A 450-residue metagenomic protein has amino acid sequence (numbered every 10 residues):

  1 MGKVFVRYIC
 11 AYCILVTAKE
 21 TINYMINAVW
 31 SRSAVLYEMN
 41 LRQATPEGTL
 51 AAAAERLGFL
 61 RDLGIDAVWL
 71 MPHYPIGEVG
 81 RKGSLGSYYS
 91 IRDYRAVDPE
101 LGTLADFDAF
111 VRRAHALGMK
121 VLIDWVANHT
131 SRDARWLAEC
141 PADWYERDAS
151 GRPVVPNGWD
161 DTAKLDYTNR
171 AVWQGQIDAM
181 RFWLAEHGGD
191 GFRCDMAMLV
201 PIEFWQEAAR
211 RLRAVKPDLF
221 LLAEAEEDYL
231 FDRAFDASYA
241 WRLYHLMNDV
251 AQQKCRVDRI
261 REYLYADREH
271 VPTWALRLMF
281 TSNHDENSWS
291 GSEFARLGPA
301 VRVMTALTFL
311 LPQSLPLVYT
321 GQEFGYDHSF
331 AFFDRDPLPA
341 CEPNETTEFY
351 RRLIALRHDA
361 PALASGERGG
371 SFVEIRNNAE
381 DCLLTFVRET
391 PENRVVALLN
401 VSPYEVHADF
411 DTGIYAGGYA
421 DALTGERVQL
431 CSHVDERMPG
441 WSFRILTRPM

Functional and structural regions predicted by a protein language model:
C10-C13: Cysteine-centered motifs
M25-L36, N40-A51, E55-D66, P72-H187 (+1 more regions): Substrate-binding/active-site clefts of carbohydrate-active enzymes
V35-Y37, V68-L70, V121-I123, F192 (+3 more regions): Hydrophobic faces of well-ordered beta-strands that scaffold small-molecule active sites in alpha/beta enzyme cores
D195-R277, G325-R352, L356, Y404 (+1 more regions): Active-site-proximal helices and loops of the catalytic beta/alpha 8
L278-N344: Aromatic/acidic polysaccharide-binding cleft in carbohydrate-active enzymes
Y319, D327-V395, V401: Glycan-recognition and catalytic regions of carbohydrate-active enzymes
E405-G425: Beta-strand-rich binding/interaction modules
L430-M450: C-terminal beta-strand-rich structural cap/linker in extracellular carbohydrate-active enzymes
